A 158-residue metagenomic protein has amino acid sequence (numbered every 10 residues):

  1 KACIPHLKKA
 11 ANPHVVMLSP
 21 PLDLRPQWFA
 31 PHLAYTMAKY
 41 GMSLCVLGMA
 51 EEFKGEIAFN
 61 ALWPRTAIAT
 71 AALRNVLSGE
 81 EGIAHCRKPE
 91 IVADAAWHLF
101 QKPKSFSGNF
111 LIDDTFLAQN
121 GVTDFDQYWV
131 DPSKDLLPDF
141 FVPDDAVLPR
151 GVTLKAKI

Functional and structural regions predicted by a protein language model:
K1-G55, W63-E81: Catalytic loop of short-chain dehydrogenase/reductase
A61-L62, G79-K157: C-terminal helical subdomain
